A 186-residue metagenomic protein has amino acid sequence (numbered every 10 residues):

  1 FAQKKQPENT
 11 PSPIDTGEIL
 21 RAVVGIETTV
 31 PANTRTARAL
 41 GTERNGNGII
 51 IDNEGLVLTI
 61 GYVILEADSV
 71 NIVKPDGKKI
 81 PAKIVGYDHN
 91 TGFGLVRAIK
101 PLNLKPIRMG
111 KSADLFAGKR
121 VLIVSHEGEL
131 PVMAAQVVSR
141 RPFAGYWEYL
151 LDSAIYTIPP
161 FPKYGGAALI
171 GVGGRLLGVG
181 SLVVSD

Functional and structural regions predicted by a protein language model:
A2-I49, N53-Y62, S69, F116-V121: N-terminal activation segment of mature serine protease catalytic domains
Q3-T16, L104, I123, E129-M133 (+1 more regions): C-terminal cap/linker of serine protease catalytic domains
D15-T16, V85-G86, W147: Short secondary-structure boundary/capping segments
A22, I26-A37, G41, I99-P106 (+1 more regions): Active-site region of chymotrypsin-like
P31-N33, D52-V132, A154, P159 (+2 more regions): Conserved active-site neighborhood of the chymotrypsin/trypsin-like protease fold
G48-I50, A82-I84, V137-S139, L169: Conserved hydrophobic positions within beta-strands
